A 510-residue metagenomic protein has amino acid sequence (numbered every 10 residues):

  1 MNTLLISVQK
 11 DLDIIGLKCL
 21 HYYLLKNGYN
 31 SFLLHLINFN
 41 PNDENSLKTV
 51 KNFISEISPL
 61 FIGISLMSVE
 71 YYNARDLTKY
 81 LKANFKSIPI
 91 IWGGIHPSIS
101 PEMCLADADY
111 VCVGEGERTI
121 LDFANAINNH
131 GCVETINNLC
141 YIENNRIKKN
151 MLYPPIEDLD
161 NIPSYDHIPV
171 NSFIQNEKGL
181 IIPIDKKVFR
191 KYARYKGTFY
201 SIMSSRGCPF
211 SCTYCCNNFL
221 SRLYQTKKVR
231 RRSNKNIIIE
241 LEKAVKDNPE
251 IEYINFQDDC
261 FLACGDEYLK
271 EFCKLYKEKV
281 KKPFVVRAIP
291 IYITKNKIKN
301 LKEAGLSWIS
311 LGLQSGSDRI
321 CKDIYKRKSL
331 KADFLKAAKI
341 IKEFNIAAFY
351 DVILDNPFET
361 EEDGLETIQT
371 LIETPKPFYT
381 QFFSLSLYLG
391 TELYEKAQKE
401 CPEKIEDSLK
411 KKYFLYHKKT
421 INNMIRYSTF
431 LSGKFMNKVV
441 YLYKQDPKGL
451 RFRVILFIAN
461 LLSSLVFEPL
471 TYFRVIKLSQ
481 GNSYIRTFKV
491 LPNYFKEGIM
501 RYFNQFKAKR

Functional and structural regions predicted by a protein language model:
M1-I238, K246: Acidic, low-complexity intrinsically disordered segments
N2-I6, L25-K26, S46-L60, F189-R190 (+3 more regions): Radical SAM enzyme core and accessory elements
S7-D11, S68, C260, P290 (+2 more regions): Residue-level signal for short, function-critical loop segments
G16, S46, N73-L77, G116 (+5 more regions): Residues at alpha-helix caps and immediate loop-helix transition turns in enzyme cores, especially N- and C-cap
Y23-N27, Y80-N84, M103, D107 (+9 more regions): Alpha-helical structural signal in soluble globular domains
K26, L34, N40, F61-G63 (+11 more regions): Conserved C-terminal portion of the radical SAM core fold that forms the substrate/S-adenosylmethionine-binding
I168-F349, Q369: Radical SAM [4Fe-4S] cluster-binding motif and immediate context
F210, R319, I324, L354-E362 (+3 more regions): Flexible glycine/acidic-rich beta-alpha junction loops that bind and position SAM and/or redox cofactors in anaerobic
